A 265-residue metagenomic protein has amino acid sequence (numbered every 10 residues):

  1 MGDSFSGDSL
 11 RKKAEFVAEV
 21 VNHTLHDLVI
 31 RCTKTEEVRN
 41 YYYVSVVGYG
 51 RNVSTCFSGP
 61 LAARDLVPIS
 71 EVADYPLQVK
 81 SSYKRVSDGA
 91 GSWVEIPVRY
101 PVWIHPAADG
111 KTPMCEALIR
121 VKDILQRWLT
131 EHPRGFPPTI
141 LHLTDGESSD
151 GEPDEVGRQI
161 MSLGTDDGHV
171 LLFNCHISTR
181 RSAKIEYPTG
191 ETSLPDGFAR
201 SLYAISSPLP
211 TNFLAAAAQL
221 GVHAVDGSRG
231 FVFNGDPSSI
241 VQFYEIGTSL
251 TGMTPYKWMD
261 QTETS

Functional and structural regions predicted by a protein language model:
M1-S265: Acidic, low-complexity intrinsically disordered regions
